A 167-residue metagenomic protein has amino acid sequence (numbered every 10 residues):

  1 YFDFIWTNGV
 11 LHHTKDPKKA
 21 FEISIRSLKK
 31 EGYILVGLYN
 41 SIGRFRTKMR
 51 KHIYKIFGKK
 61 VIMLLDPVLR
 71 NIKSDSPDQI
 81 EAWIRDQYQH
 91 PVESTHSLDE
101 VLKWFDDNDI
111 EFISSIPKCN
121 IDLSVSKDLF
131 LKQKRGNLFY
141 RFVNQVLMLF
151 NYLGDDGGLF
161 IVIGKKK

Functional and structural regions predicted by a protein language model:
Y1-I5: A short acidic, Gly/Pro-enriched loop at the edge of an enzyme's catalytic core that lines a small-molecule cofactor
T7-V10, V36: A short beta-strand submotif of the Rossmann-like class I SAM-dependent methyltransferase core that lines
L11, Y39-R44, P117-K118: Short "lid" loop at the C-terminus of a central beta-strand within the Rossmann-like core of SAM-dependent
H12-H13, S27: A short His-aromatic
K18-Y33: A short glycine-rich, Lys/Arg-flanked "PGG" loop and its adjoining helix->strand segment in the class I
K29, G164-K167: C-terminal beta-strand of the catalytic ATP-binding
Y33-V68: Conserved class I S-adenosyl-L-methionine
V68, P77-K165: Rossmann-like AdoMet/SAM-dependent catalytic core
